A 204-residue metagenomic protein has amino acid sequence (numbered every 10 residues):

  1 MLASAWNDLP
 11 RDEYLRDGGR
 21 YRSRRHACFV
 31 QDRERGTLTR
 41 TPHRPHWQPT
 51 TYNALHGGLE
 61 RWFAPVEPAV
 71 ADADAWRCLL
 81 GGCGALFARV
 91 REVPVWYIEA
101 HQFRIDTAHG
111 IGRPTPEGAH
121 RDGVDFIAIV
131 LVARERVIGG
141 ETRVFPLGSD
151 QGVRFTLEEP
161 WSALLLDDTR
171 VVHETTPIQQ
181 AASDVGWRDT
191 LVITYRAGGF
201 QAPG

Functional and structural regions predicted by a protein language model:
M1-A100, A108-I111, L147, G152-L157 (+3 more regions): Fe(II)/2-oxoglutarate oxygenase catalytic core
Q102-R121, R134: Conserved short histidine dyad/triad with adjacent acidic residue
R113, D125-L131, F145, H173: Basic, nucleic-acid-binding surfaces and adjacent catalytic neighborhoods in DNA/RNA-processing proteins
H120, V172-H173: Histidine-centered active-site/metal-ligand motif
R121-V137, T194: Short, conserved beta-strand element in jelly-roll/cupin
V137-R143: Short conserved catalytic/interaction loops centered on acidic-Pro-aromatic/His motifs
T156-V172: Conserved metal-binding segment of the jelly-roll/cupin
